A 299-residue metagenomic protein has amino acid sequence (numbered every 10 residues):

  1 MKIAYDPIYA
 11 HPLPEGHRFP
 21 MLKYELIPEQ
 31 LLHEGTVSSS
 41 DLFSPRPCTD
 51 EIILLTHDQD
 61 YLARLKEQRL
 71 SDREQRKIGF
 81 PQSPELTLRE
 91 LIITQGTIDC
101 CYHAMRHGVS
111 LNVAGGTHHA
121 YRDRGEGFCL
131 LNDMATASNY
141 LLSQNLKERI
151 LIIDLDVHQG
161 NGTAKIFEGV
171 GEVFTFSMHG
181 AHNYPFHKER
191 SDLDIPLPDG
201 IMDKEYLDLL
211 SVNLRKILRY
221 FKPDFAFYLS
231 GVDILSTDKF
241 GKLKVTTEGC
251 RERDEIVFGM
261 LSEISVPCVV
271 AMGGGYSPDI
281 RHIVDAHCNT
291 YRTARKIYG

Functional and structural regions predicted by a protein language model:
M1-A135: Metal-dependent C-N hydrolase catalytic cores
D72-G299: A general "terminal functional-core" signal
